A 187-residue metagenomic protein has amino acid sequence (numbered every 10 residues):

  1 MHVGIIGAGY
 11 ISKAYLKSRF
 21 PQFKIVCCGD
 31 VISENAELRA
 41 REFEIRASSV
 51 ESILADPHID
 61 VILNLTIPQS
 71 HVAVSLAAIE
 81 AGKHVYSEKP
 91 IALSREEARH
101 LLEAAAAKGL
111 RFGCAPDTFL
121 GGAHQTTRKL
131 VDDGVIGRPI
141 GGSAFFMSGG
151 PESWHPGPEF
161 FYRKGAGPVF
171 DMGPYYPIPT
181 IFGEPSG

Functional and structural regions predicted by a protein language model:
M1-F43: N-terminal Rossmann-like dinucleotide-binding module
C27, D60-V61, G141: Short, Asp-centered acidic motifs that coordinate Mg2+ and/or phosphate in catalytic or ligand-binding sites
I45-A104: Beta-loop-alpha module in the N-terminal Rossmann-like domain of NAD(P)-dependent dehydrogenases, especially those
S70, P90-A92, G113-L120, Q125: Rossmann-like NAD(P)(H) cofactor-binding subdomain of soluble oxidoreductases
R99-D117, G137-G142: Rossmann-fold dehydrogenase core element
T118-G187: Predominantly a Rossmann-like dinucleotide-binding segment in NAD(P)-dependent oxidoreductases
